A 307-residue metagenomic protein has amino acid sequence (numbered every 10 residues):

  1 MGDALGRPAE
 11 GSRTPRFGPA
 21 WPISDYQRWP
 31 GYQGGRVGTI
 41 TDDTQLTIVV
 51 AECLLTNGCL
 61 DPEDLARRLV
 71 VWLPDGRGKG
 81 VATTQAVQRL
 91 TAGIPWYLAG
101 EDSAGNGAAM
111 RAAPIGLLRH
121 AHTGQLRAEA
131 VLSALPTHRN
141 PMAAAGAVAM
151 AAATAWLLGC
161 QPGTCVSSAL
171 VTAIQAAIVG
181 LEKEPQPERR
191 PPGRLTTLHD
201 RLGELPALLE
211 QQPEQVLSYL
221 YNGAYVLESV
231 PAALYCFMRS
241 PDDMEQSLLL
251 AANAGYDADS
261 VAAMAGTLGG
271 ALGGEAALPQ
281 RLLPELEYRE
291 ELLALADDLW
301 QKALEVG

Functional and structural regions predicted by a protein language model:
M1-G307: Structured, active/binding-site neighborhoods that engage oxygen-rich ligands
